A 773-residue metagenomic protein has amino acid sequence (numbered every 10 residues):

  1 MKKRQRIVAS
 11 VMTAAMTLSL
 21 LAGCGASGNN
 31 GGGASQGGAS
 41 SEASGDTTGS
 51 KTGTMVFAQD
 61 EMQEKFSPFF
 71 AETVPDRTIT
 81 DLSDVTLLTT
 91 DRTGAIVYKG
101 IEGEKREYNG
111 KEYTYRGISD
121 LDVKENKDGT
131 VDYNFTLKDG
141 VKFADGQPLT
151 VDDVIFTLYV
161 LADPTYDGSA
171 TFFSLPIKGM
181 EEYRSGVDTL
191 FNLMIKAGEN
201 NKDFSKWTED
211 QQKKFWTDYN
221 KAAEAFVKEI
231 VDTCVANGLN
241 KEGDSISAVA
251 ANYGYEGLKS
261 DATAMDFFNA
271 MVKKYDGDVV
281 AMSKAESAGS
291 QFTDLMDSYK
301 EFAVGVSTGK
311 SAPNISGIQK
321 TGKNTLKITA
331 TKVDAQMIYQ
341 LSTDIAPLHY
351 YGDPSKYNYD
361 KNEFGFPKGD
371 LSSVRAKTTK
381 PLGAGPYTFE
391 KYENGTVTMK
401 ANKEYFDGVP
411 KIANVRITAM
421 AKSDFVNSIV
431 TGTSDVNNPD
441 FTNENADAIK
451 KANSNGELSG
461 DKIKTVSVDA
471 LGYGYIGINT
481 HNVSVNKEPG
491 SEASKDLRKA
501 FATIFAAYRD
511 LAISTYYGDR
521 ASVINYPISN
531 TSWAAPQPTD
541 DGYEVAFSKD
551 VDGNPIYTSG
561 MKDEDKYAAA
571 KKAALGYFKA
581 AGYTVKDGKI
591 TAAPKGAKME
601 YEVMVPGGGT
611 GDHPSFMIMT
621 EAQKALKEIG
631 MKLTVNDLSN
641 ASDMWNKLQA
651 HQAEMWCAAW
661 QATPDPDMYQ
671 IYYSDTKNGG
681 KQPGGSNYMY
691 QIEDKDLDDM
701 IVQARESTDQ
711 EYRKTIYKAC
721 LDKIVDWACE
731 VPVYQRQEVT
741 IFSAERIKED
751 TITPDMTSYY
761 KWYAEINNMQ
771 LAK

Functional and structural regions predicted by a protein language model:
M1-G53, C234, K586-P594, Q770-K773: Short, low-complexity disordered leader/linker segments with a strong preference for bacterial N-terminal type II
K51-E61, D132-F135, V154, L326-K327 (+6 more regions): Short, well-ordered beta-strand elements
A58-D128: N-terminal lobe/hinge region of extracytoplasmic solute-binding protein
Q59, E390-K403, R416-S484, S514-G518: Extracellular/periplasmic solute-recognition and catalytic clefts
V74, I79, D334-A335, A502-F547 (+3 more regions): Detector for C-terminal structural segments
T89-A95, K273, V280-T325, T329-D334 (+6 more regions): Gly/Pro-rich hinge or "lid" segments in bacterial periplasmic/extracellular proteins
S119-G289, K327, S428, G490-A493 (+1 more regions): Aromatic- and charge-enriched surface segment that lines or borders ligand/interaction sites
E390, T398-K400, E492-K624, K632 (+1 more regions): Append "and occasionally in soluble cytosolic enzymes with long acidic Gly/Pro-rich linkers
